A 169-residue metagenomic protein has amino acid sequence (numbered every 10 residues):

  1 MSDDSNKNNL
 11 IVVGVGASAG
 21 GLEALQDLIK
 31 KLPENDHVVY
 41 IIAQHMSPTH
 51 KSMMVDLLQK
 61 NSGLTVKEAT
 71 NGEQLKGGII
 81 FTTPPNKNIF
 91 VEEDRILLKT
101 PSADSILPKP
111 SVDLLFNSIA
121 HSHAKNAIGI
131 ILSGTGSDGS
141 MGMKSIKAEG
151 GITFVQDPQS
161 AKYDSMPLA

Functional and structural regions predicted by a protein language model:
M1-A169: Conserved acid/base catalytic micro-environments in cytosolic active-site loops
